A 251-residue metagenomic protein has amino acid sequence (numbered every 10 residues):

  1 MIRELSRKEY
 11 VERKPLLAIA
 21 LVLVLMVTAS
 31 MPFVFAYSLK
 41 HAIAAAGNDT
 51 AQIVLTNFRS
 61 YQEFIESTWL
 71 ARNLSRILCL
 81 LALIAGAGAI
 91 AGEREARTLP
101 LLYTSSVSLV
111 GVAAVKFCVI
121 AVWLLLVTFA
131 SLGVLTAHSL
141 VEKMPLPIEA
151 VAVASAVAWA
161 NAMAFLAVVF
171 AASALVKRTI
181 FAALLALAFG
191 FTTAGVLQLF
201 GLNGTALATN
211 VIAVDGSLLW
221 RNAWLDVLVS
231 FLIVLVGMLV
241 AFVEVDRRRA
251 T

Functional and structural regions predicted by a protein language model:
M1, G201-L218: Short hydrophobic, aromatic-rich alpha-helical segments embedded in or entering the lipid bilayer of multi-pass
M1-V24, A174, A250: Aromatic- and glycine-rich beta-strand/loop motifs that create alpha-glucan
K8, G92, S105, T136-L140 (+2 more regions): Transmembrane helix-loop junction
E9, L232-T251: Junction motif at the cytosolic side of a transmembrane helix
I19-L25, F181-T193: Central hydrophobic cores of alpha-helical transmembrane segments in multi-pass integral membrane proteins
L25-L81, A113-F181, G216-F231: Secretory targeting signals
A42-A46, A188-T209: Juxtamembrane non-transmembrane "cap" segments at the membrane-aqueous interface of multi-pass membrane proteins
A89-A121: Helix-loop-helix units of permease transmembrane domains in multi-pass membrane transporters, especially ABC
